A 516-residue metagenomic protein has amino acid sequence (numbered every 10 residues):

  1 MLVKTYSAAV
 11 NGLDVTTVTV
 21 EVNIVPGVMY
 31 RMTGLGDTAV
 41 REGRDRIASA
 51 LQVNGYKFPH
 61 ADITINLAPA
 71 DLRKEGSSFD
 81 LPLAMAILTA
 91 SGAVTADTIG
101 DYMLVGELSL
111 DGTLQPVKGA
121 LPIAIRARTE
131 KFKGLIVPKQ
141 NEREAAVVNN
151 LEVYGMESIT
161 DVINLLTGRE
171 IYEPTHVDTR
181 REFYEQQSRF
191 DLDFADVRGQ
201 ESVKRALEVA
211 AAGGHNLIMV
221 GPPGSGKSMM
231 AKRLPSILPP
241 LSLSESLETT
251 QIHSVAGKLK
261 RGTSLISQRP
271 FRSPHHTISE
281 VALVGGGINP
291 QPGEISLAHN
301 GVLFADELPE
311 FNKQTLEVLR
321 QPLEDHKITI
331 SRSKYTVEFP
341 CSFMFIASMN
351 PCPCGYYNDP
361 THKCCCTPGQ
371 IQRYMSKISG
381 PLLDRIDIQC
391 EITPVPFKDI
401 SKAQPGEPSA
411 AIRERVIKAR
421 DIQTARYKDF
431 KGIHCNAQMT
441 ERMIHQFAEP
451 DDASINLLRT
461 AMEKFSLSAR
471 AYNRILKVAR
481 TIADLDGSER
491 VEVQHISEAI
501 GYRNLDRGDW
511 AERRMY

Functional and structural regions predicted by a protein language model:
M1-I218, P222-S228, S331, A471-Y472 (+1 more regions): Peripheral, non-AAA+ core regions of ATP-driven protein-machinery
V18-I24, L283, D387-C390: Short beta-strand elements
T33-R44, P59, N66-G76, P290 (+1 more regions): Basic, amphipathic alpha-helical bundle interface domains used for macromolecular binding and assembly
E170-V209, G213, P240-I295: P-loop NTPase nucleotide-binding/switch module
M219-K260, D325: Walker A/P-loop
G221, G285, E307: The Walker A (P-loop) glycine that initiates the GxxxxGKT/S ATP-binding motif of P-loop NTPases
N300, D306-E307, V318: Walker B catalytic acidic pair
